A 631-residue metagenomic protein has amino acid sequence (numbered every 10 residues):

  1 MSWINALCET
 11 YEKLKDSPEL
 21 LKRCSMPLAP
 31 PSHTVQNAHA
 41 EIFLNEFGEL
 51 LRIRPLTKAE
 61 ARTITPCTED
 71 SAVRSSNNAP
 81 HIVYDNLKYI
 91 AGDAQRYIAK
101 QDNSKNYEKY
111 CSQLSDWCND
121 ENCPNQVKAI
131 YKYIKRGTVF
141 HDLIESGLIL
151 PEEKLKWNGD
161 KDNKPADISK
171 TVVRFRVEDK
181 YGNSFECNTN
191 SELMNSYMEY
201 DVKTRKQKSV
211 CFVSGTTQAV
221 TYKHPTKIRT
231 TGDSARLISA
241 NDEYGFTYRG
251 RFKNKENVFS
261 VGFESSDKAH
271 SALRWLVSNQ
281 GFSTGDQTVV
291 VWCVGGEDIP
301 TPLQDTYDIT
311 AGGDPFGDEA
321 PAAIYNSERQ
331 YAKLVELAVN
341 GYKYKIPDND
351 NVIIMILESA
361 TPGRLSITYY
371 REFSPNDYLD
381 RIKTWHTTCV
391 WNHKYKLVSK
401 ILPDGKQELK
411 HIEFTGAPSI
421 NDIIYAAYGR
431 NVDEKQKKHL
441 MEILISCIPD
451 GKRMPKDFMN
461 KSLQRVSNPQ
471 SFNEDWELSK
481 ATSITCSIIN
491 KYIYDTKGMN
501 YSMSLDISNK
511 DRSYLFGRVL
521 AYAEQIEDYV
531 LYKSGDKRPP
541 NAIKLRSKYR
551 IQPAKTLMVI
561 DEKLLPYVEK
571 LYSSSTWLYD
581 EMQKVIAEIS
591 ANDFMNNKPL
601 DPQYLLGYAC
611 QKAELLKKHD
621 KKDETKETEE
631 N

Functional and structural regions predicted by a protein language model:
M1-R205, F246-N631: Conserved phosphate-interacting/catalytic interface
S209: Cys/His-enriched microdomains
S214: Short Cys/His-rich metal-coordination motifs, predominantly Zn2+-binding knuckles/fingers
T217-T221: Short, non-ligating residues that shape and space the ligands of small metal-coordination modules and catalytic
Y222-N257: Short microdomains enriched in Cys/His and/or Lys/Arg
